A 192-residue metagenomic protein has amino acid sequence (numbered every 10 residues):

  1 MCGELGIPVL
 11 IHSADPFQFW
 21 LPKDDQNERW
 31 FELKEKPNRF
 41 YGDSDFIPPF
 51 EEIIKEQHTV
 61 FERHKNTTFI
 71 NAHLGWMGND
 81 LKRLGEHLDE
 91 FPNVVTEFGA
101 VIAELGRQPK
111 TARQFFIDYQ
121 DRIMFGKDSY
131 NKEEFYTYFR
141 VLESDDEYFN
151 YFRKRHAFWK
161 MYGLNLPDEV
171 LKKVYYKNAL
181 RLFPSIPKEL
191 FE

Functional and structural regions predicted by a protein language model:
M1-R83: Divalent metal-binding pocket/active-site signature
D45, E51-T59, H64, T68-E192: H/E-rich (His + Asp/Glu) clusters that bind or coordinate divalent metals
